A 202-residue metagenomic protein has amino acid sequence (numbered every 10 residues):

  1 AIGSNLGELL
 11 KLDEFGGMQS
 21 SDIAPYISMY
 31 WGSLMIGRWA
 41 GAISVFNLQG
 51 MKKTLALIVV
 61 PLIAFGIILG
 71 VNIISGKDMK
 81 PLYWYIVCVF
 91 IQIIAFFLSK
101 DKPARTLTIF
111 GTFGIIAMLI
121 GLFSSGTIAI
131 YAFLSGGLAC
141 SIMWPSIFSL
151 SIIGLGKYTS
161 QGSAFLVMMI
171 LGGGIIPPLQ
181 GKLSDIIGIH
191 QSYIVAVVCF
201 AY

Functional and structural regions predicted by a protein language model:
A1-A40, L69-K77: Extracytoplasmic gate region of multi-pass secondary transporters
G3, S141-G156: Intracellular juxtamembrane helix-capping segments at the cytosolic ends of symmetry-related transmembrane helices
L10-K11, S44-V45, Q180-G188, S192: Interfacial helix-cap and linker-helix signal at transmembrane-aqueous boundaries of multi-pass secondary transporters
F15-Y30, T54-I58, D78-W84, S160-F165: Loop-to-transmembrane helix entry
A42-F46, F96, S149, P178-L183: Small-residue-mediated transmembrane helix hinge/kink sites in multi-pass secondary transporters
K53-I147: C-terminal transmembrane helical hairpin of 12-TM major facilitator-type secondary transporters
I152-I186: A late C-terminal transmembrane helix in Major Facilitator Superfamily
H190-Y202: Symmetry-related core transmembrane helices of the 12-TM Major Facilitator Superfamily/SLC fold
